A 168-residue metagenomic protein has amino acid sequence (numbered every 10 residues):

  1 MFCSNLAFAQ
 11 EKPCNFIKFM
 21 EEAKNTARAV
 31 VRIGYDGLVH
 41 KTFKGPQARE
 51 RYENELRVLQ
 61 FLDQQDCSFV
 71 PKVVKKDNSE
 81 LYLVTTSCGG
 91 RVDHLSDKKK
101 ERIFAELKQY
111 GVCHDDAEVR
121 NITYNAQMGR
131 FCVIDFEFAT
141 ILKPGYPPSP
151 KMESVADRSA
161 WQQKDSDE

Functional and structural regions predicted by a protein language model:
M1-E21: Juxta-kinase regulatory segment immediately upstream of eukaryotic protein kinase catalytic domains
N15-L56, Q60: ATP-binding glycine-rich loop module of kinase domains
K44-P46, G89, F138-T140: Short beta-strand-loop-alpha-helix junction that forms the active-site gateway of nucleic-acid-processing nucleases
A48, Q60-D63, S68-K100: Conserved structural core of kinase catalytic domains
D97, Q109-C113, N125-E168: C-lobe/activation-segment region of protein kinase-like
E101-K108: Short C-lobe core helix of eukaryotic-like protein kinase catalytic domains
A117: Hydrophobic HxD+1 residue recognition
R120-Y124: Hydrophobic residue at the +6 position relative to the catalytic HRD Asp in the kinase catalytic loop
